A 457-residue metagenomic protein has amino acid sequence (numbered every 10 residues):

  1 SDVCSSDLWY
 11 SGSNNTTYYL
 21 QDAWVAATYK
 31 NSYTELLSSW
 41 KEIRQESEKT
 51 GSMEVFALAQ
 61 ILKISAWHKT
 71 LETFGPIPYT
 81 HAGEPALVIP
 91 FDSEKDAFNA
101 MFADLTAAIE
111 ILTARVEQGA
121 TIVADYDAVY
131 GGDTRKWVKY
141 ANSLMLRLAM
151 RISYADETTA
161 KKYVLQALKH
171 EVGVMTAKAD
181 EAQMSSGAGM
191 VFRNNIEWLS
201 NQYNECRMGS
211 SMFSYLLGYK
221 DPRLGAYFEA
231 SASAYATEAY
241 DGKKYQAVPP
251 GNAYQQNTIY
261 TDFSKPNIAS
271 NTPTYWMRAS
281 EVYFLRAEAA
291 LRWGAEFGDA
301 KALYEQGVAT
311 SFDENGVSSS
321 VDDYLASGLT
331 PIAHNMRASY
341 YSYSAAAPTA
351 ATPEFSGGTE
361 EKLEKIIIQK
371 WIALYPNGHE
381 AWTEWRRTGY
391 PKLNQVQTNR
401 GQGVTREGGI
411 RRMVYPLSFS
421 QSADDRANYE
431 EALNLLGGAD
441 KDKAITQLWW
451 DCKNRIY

Functional and structural regions predicted by a protein language model:
D2-S5: Short, small-residue-biased leader/transition segments that mark boundaries at the very start of proteins
D7-L62, A66-S320, S356-E361, Q369: Structured, solvent-exposed acidic/aromatic patches
F312-Y457: C-terminal functional modules
